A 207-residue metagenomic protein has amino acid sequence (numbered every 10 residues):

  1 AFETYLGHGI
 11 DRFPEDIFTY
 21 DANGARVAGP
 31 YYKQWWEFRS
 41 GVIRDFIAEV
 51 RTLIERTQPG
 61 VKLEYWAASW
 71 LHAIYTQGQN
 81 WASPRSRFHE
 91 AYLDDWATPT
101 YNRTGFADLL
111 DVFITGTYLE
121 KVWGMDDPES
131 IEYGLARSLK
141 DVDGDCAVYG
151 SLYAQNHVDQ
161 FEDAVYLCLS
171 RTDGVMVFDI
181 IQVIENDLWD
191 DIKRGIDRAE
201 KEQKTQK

Functional and structural regions predicted by a protein language model:
A1-L109, G116-K121: Polysaccharide-binding and catalytic clefts of secreted carbohydrate-active enzymes
Y101-Q206: Substrate-binding cleft of secreted/luminal carbohydrate-active enzymes
